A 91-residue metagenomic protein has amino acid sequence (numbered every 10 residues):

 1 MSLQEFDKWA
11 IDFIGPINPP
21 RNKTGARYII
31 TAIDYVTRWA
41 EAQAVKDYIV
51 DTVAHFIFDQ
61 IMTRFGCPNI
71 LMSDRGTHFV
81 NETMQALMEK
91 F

Functional and structural regions predicted by a protein language model:
M1-F91: Integrase module of LTR retroelements
